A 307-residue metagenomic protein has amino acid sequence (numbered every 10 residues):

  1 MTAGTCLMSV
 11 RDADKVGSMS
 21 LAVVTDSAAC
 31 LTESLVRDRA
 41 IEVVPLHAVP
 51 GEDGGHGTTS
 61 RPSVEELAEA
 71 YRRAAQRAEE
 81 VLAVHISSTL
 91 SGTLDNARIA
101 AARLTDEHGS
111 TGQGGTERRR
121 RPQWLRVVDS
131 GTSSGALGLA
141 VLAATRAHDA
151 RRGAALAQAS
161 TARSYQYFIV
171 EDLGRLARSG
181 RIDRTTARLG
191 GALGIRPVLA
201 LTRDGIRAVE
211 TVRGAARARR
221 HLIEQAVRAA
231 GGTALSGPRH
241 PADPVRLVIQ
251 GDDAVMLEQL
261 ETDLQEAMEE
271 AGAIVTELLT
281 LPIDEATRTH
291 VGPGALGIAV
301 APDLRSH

Functional and structural regions predicted by a protein language model:
C6-A75: N-terminal glycine-rich anion-binding loop in soluble enzyme alpha/beta folds
V10-D12, V16, A28-V36, L46-V49 (+3 more regions): Mixed-charge interfacial surface used for oligomerization/domain docking and macromolecular partner engagement
L21, E79-A83, V245-L247: Generic beta-sheet signal
V24, E42-V44, L82-V84, R126-V128 (+1 more regions): Hydrophobic/aromatic beta-strand patches that form the interior of the parallel beta-sheet core in alpha/beta enzyme
T25, A83-S87, A299-A301: Short beta-strand segments
I41, E79, I195: Short glycine/serine/threonine/alanine-rich loop segments
R61-D95, I99, Q158-A162: Glycine-rich phosphate- or other oxyanion-binding loops that anchor nucleotides, phosphorylated ligands
